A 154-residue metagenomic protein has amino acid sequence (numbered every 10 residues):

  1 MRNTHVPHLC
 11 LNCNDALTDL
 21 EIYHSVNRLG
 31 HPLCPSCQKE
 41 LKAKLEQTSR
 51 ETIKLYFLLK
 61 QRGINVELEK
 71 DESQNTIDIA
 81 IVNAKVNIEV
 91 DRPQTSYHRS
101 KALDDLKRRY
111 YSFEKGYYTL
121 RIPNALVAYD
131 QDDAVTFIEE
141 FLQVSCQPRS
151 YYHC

Functional and structural regions predicted by a protein language model:
R2-C154: Nucleic-acid endo/exonuclease domains
